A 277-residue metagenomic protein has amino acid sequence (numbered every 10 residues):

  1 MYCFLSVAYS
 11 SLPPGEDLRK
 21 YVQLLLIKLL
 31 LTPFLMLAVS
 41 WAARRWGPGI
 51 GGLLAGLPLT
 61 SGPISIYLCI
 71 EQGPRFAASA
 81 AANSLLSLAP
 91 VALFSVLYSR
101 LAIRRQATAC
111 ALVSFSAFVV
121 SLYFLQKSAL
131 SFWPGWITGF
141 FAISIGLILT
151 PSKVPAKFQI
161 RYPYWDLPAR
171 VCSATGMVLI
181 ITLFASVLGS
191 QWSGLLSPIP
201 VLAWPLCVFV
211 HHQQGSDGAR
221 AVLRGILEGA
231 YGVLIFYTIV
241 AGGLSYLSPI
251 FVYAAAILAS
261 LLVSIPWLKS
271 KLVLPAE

Functional and structural regions predicted by a protein language model:
V22-T32, L54-A55, G73-P90, F132-A142 (+2 more regions): Structural signature of hydrophobic alpha-helical transmembrane segments
L35-G47, A92-R105, I148-Q159, C207-D217 (+1 more regions): C-terminal ends of transmembrane helices
V39-L57, Y67-C69, I181-P200, F209-H212: A structural feature that tracks compact, well-ordered secondary-structure segments with a strong bias toward
G49-P58, R105-S116, P134-G139, I160-C172 (+1 more regions): Cytoplasmic-side transmembrane-helix entry/capping segments in multi-pass membrane proteins
L68-C69, Y123-L130, G176-V187, V233-P249: Hydrophobic alpha-helical transmembrane segments in multi-pass integral membrane proteins
Q72-L86, A92-I137: Membrane-interface helix-loop-helix junctions at boundaries between adjacent transmembrane segments
S116-V120, I137-T150, L258-P266: Hydrophobic core of alpha-helical transmembrane segments in multi-pass integral membrane proteins
S152, A156-W192: Selected transmembrane alpha-helices and immediately adjacent juxtamembrane segments of polytopic inner-membrane
